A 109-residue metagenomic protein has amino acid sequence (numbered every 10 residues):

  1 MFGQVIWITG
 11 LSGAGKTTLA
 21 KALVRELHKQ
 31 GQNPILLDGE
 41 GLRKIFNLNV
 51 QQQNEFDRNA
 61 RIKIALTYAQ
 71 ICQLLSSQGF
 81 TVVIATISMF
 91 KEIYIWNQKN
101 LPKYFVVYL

Functional and structural regions predicted by a protein language model:
M1-G3: Phosphate-binding P-loop
I6-I8: Hydrophobic anchor at the beta1->P-loop junction of P-loop NTPases
L11: P-loop (Walker A) phosphate-binding loop of NTP-binding proteins
A14, A20-Q70: Conserved substrate/cofactor phosphate-moiety recognition/catalytic segment in nucleotide-dependent phosphotransferases
D57-F105, L109: Glycine-rich phosphate-binding loop used to anchor ATP phosphates in small-molecule kinases, encompassing both
